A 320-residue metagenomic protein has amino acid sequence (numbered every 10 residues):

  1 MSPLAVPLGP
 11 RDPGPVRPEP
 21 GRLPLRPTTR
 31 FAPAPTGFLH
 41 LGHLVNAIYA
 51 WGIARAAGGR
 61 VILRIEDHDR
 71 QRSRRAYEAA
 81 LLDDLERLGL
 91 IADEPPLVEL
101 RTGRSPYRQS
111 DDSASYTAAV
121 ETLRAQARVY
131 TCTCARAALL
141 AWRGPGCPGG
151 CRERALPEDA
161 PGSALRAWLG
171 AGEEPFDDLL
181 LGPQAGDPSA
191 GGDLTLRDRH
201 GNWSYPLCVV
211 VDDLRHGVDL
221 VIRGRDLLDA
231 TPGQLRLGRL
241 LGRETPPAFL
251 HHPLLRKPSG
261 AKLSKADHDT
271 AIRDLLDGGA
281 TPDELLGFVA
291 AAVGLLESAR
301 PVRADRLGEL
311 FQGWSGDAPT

Functional and structural regions predicted by a protein language model:
M1-F38, V61, P95, G172 (+1 more regions): Non-catalytic terminal extensions that flank enzyme cores
S2-G144, R225-E244: N-terminal Rossmann-like or analogous alpha/beta NTP/dinucleotide-binding catalytic cores that position adenine
R55-R60, H216-G217, G242-R243, V293-P301: Short helix-capping/linker segments at secondary-structure and domain boundaries
E66, L97, A135-R136, F249-H251 (+2 more regions): Proline- and acidic/polar-enriched loop/turn elements at helix boundaries
E78, S113, T117, R136 (+5 more regions): Alpha-helix initiation and N-capping motif
E121-A125, L214, L276, A290: Alpha-helix boundary recognition
R128, L140-R143, A164-R166, E297 (+2 more regions): Polar, glycine-rich mid-to-C-terminal structural blocks that act as macromolecule-binding/assembly scaffolds
T131-S264, A271-L276: Active-site cores that bind ATP or allylic diphosphates and position pyrophosphate for catalysis
